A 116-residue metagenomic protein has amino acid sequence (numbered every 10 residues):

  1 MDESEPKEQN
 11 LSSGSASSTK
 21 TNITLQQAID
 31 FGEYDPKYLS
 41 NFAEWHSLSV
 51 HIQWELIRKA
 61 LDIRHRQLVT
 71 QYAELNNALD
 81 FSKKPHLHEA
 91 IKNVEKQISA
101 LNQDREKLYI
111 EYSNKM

Functional and structural regions predicted by a protein language model:
D2-S4, S113-M116: Short acidic DE-rich linear segments
E8-I23: N-terminal intrinsically disordered, low-complexity tails
I23-A43: Extended, surface-exposed interaction regions
L39-R66: Short, charge/polar-rich alpha-helical segments
L56, I63, E89, N93-K96: DHp/HisKA dimerization-phosphoacceptor four-helix bundle of two-component histidine kinases and homologous
D62-E89: Short E/K-rich amphipathic alpha-helical oligomerization segments
I91-K115: Amphipathic alpha-helical coiled-coil segments
